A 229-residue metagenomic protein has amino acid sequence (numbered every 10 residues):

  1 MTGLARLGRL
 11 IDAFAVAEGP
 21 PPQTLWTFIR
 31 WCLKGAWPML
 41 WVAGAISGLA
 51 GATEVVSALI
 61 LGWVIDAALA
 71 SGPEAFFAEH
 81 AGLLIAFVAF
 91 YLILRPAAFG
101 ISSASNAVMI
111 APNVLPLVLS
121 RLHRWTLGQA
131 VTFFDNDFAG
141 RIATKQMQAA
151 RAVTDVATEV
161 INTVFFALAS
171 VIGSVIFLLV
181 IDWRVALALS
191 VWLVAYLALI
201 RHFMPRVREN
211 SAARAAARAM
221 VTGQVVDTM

Functional and structural regions predicted by a protein language model:
M1-E54, L69-F87, S102-I110, R124 (+3 more regions): Membrane-integrated ABC transporters
G3-G19, P112, S120-A150, G223-M229: Short intracellular "coupling" helices and adjacent cytoplasmic loop segments at the cytosolic face of multi-pass
G35, M39-L49, N162-A213: Transmembrane helices of ABC transporter permease
A36, S103, A107-A111, W125-I172: Juxtamembrane loop-to-helix connectors within ABC transporter transmembrane domains
S47-E54, L92-S103, Q148-S170, E209 (+3 more regions): Membrane-embedded alpha-helical bundles that form the substrate/pore pathway in multi-pass transport systems
L49-T53, S57, A89-A111, G173 (+1 more regions): Hydrophobic alpha-helical membrane-associated segments
W63, A67-F87, V175-A188: Membrane-interface helix-capping segments at transmembrane helix termini in multi-pass transporters
A104-R124, F165-F166, L189-M229: Cytoplasmic coupling helices
